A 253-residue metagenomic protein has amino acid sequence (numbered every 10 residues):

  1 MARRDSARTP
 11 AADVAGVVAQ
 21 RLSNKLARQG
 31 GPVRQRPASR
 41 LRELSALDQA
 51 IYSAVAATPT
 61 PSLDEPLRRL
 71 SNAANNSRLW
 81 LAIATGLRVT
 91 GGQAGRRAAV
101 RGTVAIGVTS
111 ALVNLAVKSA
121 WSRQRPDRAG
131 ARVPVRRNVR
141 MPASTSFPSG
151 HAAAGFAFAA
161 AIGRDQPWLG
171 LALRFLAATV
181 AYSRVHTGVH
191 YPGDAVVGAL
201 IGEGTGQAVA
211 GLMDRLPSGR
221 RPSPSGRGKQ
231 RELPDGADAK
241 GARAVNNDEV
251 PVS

Functional and structural regions predicted by a protein language model:
A2-L81, N114-S144: N-terminal transmembrane-helix/juxtamembrane module of multi-pass inner/ER membrane proteins
S62-L63, A94-A98, D127, Q166-L171: Membrane-helix interface segments
S77, L81, T103-G107, A111 (+2 more regions): Alpha-helical transmembrane spans of integral membrane proteins, capturing the lipid-embedded, hydrophobic core of TM
L81, T85-G92, N114-S119, R164 (+1 more regions): Short hydrophobic alpha-helical membrane-anchoring segments
L87-L112: Interfacial segments of alpha-helical transmembrane regions
T90-G91, W121-S122, G188-Y191: Short helix-capping/hinge motifs at transmembrane helix termini and TM-loop junctions
V104-K118, L171-S183: Small-polar-interrupted transmembrane alpha-helices in polytopic inner-membrane proteins
A131-S253: Membrane-embedded catalytic cores of phosphoryl/pyrophosphoryl-handling enzymes
